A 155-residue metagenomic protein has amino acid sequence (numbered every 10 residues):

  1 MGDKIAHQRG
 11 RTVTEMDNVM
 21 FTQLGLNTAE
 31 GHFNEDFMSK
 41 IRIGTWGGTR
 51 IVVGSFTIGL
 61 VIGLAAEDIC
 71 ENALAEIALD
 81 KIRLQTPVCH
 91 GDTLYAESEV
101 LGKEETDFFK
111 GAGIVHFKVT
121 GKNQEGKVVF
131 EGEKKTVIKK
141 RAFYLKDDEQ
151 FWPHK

Functional and structural regions predicted by a protein language model:
M1-D3, C89-D92, E97-K155: HotDog/MaoC-like acyl-thioester-processing domains
M1-L79, F130, K140-K155: Hot-dog-fold acyl-thioester-processing enzymes
R11-V13, R83, E99-E104: Short, charged beta-turn/beta-strand-edge "cap" motif at the junction between a beta-strand and an adjacent loop
L79-Q85: Short structured motifs
